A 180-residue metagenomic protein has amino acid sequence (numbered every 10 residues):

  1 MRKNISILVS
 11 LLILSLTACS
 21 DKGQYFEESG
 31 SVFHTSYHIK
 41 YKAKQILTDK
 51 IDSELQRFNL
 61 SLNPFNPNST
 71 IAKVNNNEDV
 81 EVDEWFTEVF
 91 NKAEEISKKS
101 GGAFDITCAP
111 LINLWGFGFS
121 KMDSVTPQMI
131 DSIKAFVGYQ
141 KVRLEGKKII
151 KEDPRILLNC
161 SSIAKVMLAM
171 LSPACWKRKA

Functional and structural regions predicted by a protein language model:
N4-S6, S15-S161, K177: A contiguous, well-ordered beta/alpha segment that forms the leading edge of an enzyme domain
S162-A180: Cysteine-centered nucleophilic/redox motifs
